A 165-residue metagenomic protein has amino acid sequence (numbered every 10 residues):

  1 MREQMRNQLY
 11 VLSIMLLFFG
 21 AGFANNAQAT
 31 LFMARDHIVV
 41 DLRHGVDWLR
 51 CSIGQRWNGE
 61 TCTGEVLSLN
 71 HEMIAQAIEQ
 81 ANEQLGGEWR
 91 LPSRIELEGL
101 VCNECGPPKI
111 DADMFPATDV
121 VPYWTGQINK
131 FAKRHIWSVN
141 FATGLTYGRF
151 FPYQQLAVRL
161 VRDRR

Functional and structural regions predicted by a protein language model:
R2-S13: Bacterial N-terminal signal peptides that target proteins for export
V11-G22: Bacterial N-terminal signal peptides
A24-A29: Boundary at the C-terminal end of the N-terminal hydrophobic targeting segment
M33-R35: Short, small/polar residue-rich loop motifs at catalytic or cofactor-binding pockets
H37, L42-R90, R94-L97, V101-N103: Short aromatic-cysteine micro-motif
G45-W48, W124, L160: Bulky hydrophobic/aromatic "packing anchor" residues in well-ordered structure
M73-E88, R94-T143, R149: An exposed tryptophan-centered "aromatic clamp" motif
R149-R165: Short, structured beta-strand segments at or near domain termini in extracellular proteins/domains
